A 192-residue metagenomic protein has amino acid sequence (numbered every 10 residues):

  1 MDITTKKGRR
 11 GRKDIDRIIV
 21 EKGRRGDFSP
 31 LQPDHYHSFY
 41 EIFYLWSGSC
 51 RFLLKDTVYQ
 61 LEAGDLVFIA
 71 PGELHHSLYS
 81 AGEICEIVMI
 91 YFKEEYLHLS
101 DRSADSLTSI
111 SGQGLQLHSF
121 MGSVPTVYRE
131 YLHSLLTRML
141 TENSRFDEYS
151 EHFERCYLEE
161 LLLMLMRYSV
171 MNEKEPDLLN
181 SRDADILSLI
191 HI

Functional and structural regions predicted by a protein language model:
M1-L66, E73, A81, A104-S109 (+1 more regions): Generic protein-terminus/edge-of-domain signal
W46, H133-S144: Regular secondary-structure segments
G64, H191-I192: Adenylate-forming
G72-E95: Ligand-binding loop in jelly-roll beta-barrel domains
Y91-Q113: Conserved segment of winged-helix/HTH DNA-binding domains
H118-Y128, N143-C156, L163-I190: Short, Lys/Arg-enriched, Trp-marked, Pro/Gly-tolerant hinge/linker segments that flank
